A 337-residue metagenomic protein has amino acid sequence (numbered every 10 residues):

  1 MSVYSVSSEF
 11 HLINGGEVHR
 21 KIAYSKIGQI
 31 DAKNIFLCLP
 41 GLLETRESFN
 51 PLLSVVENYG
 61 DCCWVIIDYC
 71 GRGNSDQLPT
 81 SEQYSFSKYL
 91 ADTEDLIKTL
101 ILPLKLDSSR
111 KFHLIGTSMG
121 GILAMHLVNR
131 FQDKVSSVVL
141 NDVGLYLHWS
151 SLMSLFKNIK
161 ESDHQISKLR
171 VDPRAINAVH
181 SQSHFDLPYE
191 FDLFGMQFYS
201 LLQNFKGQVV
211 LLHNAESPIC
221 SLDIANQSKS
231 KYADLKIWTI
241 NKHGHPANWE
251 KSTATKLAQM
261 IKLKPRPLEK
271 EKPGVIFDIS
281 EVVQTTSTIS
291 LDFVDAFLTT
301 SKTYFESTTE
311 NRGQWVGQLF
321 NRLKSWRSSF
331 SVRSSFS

Functional and structural regions predicted by a protein language model:
M1-L37, G60-C62, L263-S337: Alpha/beta-hydrolase fold catalytic core
I27-D76: Conserved HGGG/HGGXW glycine-rich cap/lid loop of the alpha/beta-hydrolase fold
I66-F112: Active-site loop/oxyanion-hole signature of alpha/beta-hydrolase fold enzymes
L114-G116, N141: Short beta-strand immediately N-terminal to the catalytic nucleophile in serine-hydrolase-like folds
G116, G120, A124: Gly/Ala-rich beta-loop-alpha elbow adjacent to hydrolase catalytic centers
M125-N129, S137-D163: Flexible "cap/lid" loop of the alpha/beta hydrolase fold
N177-S230, T239: Conserved serine/cysteine hydrolase catalytic core
H243-S252: Catalytic histidine-centered segment of alpha/beta-hydrolase-like enzymes
